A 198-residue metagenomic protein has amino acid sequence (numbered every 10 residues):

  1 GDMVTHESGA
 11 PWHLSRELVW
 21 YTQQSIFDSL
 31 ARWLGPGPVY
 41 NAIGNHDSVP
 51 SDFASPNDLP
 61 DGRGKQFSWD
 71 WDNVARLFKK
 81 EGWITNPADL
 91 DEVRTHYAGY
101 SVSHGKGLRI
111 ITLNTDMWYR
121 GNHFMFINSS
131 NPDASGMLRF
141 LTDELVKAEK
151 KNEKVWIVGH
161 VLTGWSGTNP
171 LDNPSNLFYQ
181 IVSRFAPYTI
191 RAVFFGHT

Functional and structural regions predicted by a protein language model:
G1, V39-A42, V155-G159: Short beta-strand segments at enzyme active-site cores
G1-E17, D143: N-terminal active-site segment of His-dependent metallophosphoesterases
T5-S8, N41-D52, Y119-G121, V161-T168 (+1 more regions): Active-site environment of divalent metal-dependent phosphoester hydrolases
S8-G9, A31, G35, W118 (+3 more regions): Hydrophobic/aromatic-lined pockets within catalytic cores
W12, R16, W20, T168-S175: Conserved strand-to-helix beginnings and helix N-cap segments that scaffold or border functional pockets
H13-F140: Extended active-site neighborhood of metal-dependent phosphoesterases/phosphodiesterases
R109-T112, H123-T198: His/acidic metal-ligating clusters that form di-metal
